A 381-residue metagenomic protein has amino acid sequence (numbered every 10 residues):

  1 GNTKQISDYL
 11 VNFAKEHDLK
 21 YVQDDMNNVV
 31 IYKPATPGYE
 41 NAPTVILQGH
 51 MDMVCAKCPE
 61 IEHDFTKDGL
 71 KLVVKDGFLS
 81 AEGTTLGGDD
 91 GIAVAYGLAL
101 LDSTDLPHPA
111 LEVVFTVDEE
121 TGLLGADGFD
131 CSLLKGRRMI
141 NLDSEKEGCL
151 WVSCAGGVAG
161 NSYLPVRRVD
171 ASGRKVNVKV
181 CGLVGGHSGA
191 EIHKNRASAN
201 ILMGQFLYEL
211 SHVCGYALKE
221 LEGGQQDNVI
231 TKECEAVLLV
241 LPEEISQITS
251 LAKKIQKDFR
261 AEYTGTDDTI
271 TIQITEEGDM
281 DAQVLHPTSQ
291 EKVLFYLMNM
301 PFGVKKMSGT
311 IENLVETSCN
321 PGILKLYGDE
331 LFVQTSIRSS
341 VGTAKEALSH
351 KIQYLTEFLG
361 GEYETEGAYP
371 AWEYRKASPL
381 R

Functional and structural regions predicted by a protein language model:
N2-P43: A non-catalytic alpha/beta surface segment that caps or lines the substrate-entry region of metallo-dependent hydrolase
D24, A110, L210-N228, D258-E277 (+2 more regions): Flexible, glycine/charged-enriched surface loops at secondary-structure junctions
Y39-T121, A126-G128, G136-R137, Y163 (+3 more regions): Active-site metal-coordination/substrate-binding segment of hydrolases, especially metallo-dependent peptidases
E40-N41, P242-L251, A282, G342-L348: Short, conserved charged micro-motifs
H108-A199, L207, S211: Fold-level recognition of mixed alpha/beta catalytic cores in primary-metabolism enzymes, strongest
S246-R260, A347-T356: Short amphipathic alpha-helices in soluble, non-transmembrane regions that often serve as interface/regulatory elements
Q273-N320, G328, G342-A347, E362-R381: An extended, acidic, His-containing surface patch that forms the Zn2+-binding/catalytic region of metallohydrolases
